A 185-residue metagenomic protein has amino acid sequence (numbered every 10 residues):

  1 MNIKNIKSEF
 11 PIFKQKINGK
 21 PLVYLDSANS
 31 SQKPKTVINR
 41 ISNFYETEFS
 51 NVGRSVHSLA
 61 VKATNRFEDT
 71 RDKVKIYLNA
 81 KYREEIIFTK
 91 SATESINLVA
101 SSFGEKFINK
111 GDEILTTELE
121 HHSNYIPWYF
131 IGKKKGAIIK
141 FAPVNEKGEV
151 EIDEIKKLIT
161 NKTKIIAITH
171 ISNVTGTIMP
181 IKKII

Functional and structural regions predicted by a protein language model:
M1-I185: Pyridoxal 5′-phosphate
